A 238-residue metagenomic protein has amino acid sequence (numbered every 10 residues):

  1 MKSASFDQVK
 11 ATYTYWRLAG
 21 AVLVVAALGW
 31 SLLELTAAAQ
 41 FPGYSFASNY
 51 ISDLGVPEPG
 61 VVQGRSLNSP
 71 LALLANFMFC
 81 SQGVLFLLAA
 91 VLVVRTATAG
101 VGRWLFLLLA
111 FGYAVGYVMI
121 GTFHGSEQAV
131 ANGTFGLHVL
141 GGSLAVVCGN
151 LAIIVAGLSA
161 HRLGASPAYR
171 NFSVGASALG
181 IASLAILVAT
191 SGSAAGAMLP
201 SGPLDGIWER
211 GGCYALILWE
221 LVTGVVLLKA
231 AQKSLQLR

Functional and structural regions predicted by a protein language model:
M1-T14: Short, Lys/Arg-rich, polar N-terminal cytosolic tail immediately upstream of the first transmembrane signal-anchor
T14-G43: N-terminal signal-anchor transmembrane alpha helix
W16-V24, T98-F111, S166-A178: Interfacial segments of alpha-helical transmembrane regions
A27, F77-L108, L151-G164, G224 (+1 more regions): Internal transmembrane alpha-helix with an interfacial aromatic "cap," most often the third helix
V56-V84: Interfacial helix-start motif at the membrane-water boundary
L71-S81, T134-L151, I207-Y214: Membrane-interface loop-to-helix entry segments
V115-A160: Membrane-proximal helix-loop-helix units in multi-pass membrane proteins
I154-R238: Terminal transmembrane helical module of multi-pass membrane proteins
